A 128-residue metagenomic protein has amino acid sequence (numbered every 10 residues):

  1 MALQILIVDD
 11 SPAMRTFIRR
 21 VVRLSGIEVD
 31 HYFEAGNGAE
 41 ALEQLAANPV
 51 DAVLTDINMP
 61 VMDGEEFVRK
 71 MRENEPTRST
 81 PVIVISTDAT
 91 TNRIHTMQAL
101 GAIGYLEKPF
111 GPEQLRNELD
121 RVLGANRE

Functional and structural regions predicted by a protein language model:
D10, K108: A Lys-centered signature of the CheY-like receiver
P12-F33, L100: Two-component/phosphorelay signaling modules centered on CheY-like receiver
E34-A52: Acidic, metal-coordinating helix/loop segments flanking the phosphotransfer/catalytic sites of two-component signaling
D56, S86: Active-site residues of response regulator receiver
M59: Receiver (REC) domain active-site loop signature in two-component systems and cognate sites in sensor histidine kinases
F110-D120: C-terminal output helix
